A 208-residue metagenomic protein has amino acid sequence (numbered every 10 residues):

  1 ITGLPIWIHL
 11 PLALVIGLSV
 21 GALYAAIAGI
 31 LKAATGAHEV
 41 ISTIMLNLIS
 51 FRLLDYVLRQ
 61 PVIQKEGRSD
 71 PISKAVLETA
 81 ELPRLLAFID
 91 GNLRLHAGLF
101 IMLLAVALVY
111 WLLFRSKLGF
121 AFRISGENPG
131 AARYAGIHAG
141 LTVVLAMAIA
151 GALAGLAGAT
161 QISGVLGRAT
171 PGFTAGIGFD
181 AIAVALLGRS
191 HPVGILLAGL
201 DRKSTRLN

Functional and structural regions predicted by a protein language model:
I1, L31-S42, A121, L145 (+3 more regions): Short, non-helical or kinked segments that cap or interrupt transmembrane helices
I1-A26, Y56: Membrane-embedded helix boundary and interhelical linker motif in transport proteins
A13, G21-L23, I89-R168, P192-L197: Helix-loop-helix "hairpin" substructures at the membrane interface of multi-pass membrane proteins
S19-A26, M45-L48, I124, A148 (+2 more regions): Hydrophobic alpha-helical segments embedded in the membrane of multi-pass proteins
L23-A26, I30-A34, V57, W111 (+2 more regions): Membrane-interface helix caps of multi-pass small-molecule transporters
E39, T43, N47-S116, R168: Transmembrane helix-bundle core of multi-pass membrane transporters and related energy-transducing complexes
N47-F51, V106, M147, G151 (+1 more regions): Residue-level recognition of pore/gate-forming positions within transmembrane alpha-helices of multi-pass
T205-N208: Conserved small/polar residues in nucleotide/adenosyl-binding loops
